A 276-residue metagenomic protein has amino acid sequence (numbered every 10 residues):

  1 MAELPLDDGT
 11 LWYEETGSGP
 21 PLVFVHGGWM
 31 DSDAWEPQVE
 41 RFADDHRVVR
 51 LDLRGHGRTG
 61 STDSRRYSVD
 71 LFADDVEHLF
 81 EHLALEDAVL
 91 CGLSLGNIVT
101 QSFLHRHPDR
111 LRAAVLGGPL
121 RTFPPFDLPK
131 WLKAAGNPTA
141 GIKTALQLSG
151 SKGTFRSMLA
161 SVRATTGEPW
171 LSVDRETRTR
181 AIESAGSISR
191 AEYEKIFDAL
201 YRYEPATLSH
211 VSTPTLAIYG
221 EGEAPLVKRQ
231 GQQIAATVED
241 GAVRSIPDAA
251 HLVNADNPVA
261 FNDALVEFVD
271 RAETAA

Functional and structural regions predicted by a protein language model:
G9-R65, L79: Conserved HGGG/HGGXW glycine-rich cap/lid loop of the alpha/beta-hydrolase fold
L71-A88: Conserved acidic catalytic loop of the alpha/beta-hydrolase fold
G92, G96, T100: Gly/Ala-rich beta-loop-alpha elbow adjacent to hydrolase catalytic centers
H105, R112-L148: Flexible "cap/lid" loop of the alpha/beta hydrolase fold
P125-F126, L148-H210: Conserved alpha/beta-hydrolase catalytic His-Asp/Glu region
V211, A217-Y219: Short beta-strand/loop motif that positions the catalytic acidic residue of the alpha/beta-hydrolase fold
G222-L226: Acidic catalytic loop of the alpha/beta-hydrolase fold
G241-A276: Catalytic active-site module of serine/aspartate enzymes centered on a nucleophile-bearing elbow/loop
